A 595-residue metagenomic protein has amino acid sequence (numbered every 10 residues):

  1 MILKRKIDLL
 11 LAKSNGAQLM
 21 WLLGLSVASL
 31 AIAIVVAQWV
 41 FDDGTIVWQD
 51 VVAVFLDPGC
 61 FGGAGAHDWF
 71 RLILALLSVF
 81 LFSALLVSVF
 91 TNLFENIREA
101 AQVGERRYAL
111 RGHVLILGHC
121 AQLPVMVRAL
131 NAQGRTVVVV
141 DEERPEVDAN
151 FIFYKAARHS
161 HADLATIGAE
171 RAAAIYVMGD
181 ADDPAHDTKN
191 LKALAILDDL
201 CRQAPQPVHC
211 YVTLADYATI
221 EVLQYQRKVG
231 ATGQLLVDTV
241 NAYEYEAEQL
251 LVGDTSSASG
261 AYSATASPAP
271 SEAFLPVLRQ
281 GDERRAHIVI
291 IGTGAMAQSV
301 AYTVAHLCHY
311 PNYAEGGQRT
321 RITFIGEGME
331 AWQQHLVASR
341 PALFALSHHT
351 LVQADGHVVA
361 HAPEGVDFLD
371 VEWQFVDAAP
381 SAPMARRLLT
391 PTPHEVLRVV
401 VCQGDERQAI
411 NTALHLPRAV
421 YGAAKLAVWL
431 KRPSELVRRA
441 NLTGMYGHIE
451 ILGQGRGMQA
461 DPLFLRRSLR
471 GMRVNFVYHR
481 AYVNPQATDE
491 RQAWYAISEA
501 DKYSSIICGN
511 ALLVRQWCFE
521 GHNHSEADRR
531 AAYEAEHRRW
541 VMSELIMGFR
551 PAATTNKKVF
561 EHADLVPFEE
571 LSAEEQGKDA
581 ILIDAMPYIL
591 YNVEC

Functional and structural regions predicted by a protein language model:
I2-A31, W39-Q49, A53, P58-E534 (+1 more regions): Cytosolic regulatory regions of ion transport systems
V483-D489, I506-L512, Q516-C595: Family-specific functional microsites
